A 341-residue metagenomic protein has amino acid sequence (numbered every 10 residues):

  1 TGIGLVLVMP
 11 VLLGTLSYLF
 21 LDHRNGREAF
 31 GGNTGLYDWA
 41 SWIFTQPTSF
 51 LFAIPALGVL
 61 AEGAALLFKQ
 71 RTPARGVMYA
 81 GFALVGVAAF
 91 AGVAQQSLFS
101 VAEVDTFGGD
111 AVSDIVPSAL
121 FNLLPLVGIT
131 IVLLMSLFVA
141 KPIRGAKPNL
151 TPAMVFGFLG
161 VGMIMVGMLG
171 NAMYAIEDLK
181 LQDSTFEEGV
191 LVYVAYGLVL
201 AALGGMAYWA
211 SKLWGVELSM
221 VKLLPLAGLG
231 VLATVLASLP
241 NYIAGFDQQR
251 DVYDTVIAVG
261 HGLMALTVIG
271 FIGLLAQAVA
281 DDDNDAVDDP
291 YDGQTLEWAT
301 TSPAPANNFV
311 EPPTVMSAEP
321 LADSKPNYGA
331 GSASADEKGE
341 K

Functional and structural regions predicted by a protein language model:
T1-K341: ...captures the hydrophobic TM-helix bundle architecture rather than a specific catalytic motif, and can also fire on
